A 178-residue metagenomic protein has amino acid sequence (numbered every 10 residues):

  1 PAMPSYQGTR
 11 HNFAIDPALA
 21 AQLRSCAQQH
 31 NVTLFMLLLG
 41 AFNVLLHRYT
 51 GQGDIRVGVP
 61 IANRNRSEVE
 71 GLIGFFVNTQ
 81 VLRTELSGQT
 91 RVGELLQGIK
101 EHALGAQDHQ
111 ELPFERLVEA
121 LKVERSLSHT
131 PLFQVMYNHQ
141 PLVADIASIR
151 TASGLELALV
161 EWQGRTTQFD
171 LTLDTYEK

Functional and structural regions predicted by a protein language model:
G8-K178: Adenylate-forming
